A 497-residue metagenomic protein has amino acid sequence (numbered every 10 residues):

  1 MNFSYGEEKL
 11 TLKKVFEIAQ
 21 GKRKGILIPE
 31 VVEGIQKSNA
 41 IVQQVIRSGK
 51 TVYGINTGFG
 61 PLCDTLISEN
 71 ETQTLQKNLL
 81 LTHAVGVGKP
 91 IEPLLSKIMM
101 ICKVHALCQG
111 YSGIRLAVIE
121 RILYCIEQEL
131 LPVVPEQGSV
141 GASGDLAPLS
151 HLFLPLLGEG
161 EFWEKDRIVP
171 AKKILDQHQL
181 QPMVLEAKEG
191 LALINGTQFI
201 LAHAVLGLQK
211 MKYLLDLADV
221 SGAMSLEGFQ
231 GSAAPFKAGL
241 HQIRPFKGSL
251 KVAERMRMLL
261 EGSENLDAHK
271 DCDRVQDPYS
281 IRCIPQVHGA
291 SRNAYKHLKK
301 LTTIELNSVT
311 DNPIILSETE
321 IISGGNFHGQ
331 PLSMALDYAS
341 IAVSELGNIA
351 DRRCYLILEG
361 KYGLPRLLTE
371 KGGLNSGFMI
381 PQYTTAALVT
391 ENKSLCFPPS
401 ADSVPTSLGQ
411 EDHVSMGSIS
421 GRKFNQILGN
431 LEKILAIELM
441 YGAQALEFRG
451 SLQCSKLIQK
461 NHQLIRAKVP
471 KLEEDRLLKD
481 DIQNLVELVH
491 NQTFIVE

Functional and structural regions predicted by a protein language model:
N2-G49, Q76-P135, L226, H241: Glycine-rich, flexible loop motifs
N2-R23, I28-G34, S38-I46, P155-E497: C-terminal auxiliary extensions adjacent to catalytic cores
K50, T65, V252: Polyanion/phosphate-binding surface patch
Y53-L75, T82-H105, P135-L157, E186-I200 (+1 more regions): FAD-binding core of FAD-dependent oxidoreductases, characterized by glycine-rich FAD pyrophosphate-binding loops
F59, V85-G86, H105-A106, I126 (+6 more regions): Acidic, glycine-rich active-site loops and adjacent beta-strand->loop/helix elements that engage anionic groups
T72-A84, L356-R366: Catalytic or ion-translocation cores adjacent to nucleophile or general acid/base/metal-coordination motifs in diverse
T74-K77, I122, L214-D216, E411: Short, surface-exposed linear patches
Q109-E127, L131, A142-L149, L154 (+1 more regions): Well-ordered mid-protein domain cores that form the structural environment of catalytic cofactors
